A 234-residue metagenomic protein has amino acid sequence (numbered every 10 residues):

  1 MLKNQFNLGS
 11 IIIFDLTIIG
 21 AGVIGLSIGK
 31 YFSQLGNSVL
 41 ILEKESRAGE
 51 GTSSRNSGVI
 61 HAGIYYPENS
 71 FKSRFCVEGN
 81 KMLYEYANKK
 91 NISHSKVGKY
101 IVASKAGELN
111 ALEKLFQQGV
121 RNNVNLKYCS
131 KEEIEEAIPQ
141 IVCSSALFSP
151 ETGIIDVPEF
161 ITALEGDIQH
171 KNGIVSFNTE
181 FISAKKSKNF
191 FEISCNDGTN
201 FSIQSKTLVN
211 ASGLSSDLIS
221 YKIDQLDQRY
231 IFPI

Functional and structural regions predicted by a protein language model:
M1-I13: A short, basic/flexible loop-to-alpha-helix module at the beginning of a structural domain
F14-I41: N-terminal Rossmann-like FAD-binding beta1-loop-alpha1 element of flavoenzymes
I19, A62, N210-A211: Redox-cofactor binding/interface segments in oxidoreductases and associated redox assembly factors
Q34-R55: Glycine-rich FAD pyrophosphate-binding loop
E43, K96, S130-K131, F177-T179: Short loop/edge segments at beta-strand edges and connector loops that shape dinucleotide/nucleotide cofactor-binding
G49, T199-I234: Central helical "cap/lid" subdomain
G58-E133, C143: Dinucleotide-binding Rossmann-like beta1-alpha1 core, especially the glycine-rich loop that anchors the ADP
F148-T207, A211-S215: Helical element adjacent to the flavin cofactor pocket in flavoenzyme catalytic cores
